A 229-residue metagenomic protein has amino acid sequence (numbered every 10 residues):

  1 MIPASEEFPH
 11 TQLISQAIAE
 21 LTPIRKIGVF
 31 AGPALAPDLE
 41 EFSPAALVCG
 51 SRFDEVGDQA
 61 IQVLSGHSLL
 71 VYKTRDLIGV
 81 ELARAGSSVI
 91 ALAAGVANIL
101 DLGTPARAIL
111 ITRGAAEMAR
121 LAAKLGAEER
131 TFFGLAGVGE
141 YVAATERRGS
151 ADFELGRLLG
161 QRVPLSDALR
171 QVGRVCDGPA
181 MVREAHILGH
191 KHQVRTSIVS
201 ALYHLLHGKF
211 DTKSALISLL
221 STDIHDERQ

Functional and structural regions predicted by a protein language model:
M1-F42, A60: Rossmann-like NAD(P)(H) cofactor-binding subdomain of soluble oxidoreductases
M1-I2, F30, T74, A168 (+1 more regions): Short beta-strands and strand-loop turn motifs
A4-E7, V80-E81, R174-V175: Short, small-residue-enriched loops and turns at beta-alpha junctions that line or gate enzyme active sites
A17-I27, P44-T131: Internal alpha-helical scaffold of NAD(P)-dependent oxidoreductase catalytic cores
S87, A94-N98, A123-Q229: NAD(P)-dependent Rossmann-like dehydrogenase/reductase catalytic/cofactor-binding core
